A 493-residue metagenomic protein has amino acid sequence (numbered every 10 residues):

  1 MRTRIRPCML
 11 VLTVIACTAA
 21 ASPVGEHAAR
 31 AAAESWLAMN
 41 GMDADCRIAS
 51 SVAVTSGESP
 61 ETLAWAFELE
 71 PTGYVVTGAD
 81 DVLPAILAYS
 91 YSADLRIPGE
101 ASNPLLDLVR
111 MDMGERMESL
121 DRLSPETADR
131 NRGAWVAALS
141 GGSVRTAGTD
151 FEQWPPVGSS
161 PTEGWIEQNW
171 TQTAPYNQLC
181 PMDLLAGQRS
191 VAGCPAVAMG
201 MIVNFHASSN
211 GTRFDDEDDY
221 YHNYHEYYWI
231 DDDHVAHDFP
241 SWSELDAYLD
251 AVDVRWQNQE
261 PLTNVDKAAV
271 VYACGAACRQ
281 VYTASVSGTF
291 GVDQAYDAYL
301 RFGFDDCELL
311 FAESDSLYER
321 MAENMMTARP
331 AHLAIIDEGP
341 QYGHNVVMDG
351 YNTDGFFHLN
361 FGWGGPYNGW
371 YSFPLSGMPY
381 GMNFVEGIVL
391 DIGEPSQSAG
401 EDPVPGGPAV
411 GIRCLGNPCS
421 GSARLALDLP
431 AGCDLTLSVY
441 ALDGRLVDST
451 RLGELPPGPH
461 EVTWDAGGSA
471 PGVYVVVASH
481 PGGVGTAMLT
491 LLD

Functional and structural regions predicted by a protein language model:
C8-T18: Bacterial N-terminal signal peptides
V24-S35, N40-V52, G57-P60, V75 (+6 more regions): Cys-His-centered catalytic/binding microenvironment captured across papain-like cysteine peptidases and homologous
A44, S50-P71, Y296-N360, P395-Q397: Active-site-adjacent substructure of cysteine-protease-like catalytic cores
T62, I86-S287: Active-site-adjacent structural segments surrounding the nucleophilic cysteine of cysteine proteases and isopeptidases
G381-L415, P430, R445-L446: Residue-level detector of functionally pivotal "anchor" positions at catalytic/ligand-binding pockets or at interdomain
D402-A441, E461-G467: Glycine-centered coil/turn sites that cap beta-strands in beta-rich domains
V439-V447, Y474: Short, glycine-anchored, charge-dense loop/turn motifs used at functional sites
S449, G453-E454, T463, G467-D493: C-terminal tail/sorting-segment detector
